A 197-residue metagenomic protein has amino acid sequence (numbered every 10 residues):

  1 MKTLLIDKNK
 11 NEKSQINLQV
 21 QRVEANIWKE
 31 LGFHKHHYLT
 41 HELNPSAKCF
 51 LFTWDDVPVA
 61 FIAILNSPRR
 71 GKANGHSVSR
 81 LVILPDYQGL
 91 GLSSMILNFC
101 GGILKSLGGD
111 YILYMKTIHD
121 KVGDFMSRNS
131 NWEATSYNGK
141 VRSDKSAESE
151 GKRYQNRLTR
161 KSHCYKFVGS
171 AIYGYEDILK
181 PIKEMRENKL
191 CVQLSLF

Functional and structural regions predicted by a protein language model:
M1-K72, G102-F197: Terminal substrate-recognition subdomain of acyl/acetyltransferases
K29, A73-N74, G89-S93: Active-site-adjacent loop/helix micro-motif of nuclease/hydrolase catalytic cores
K72-P85: Conserved acetyl-CoA binding element of GNAT-fold acetyltransferases
I83, Q88-L104: Conserved acetyl-CoA-binding loop-helix of GNAT-fold acetyltransferases
